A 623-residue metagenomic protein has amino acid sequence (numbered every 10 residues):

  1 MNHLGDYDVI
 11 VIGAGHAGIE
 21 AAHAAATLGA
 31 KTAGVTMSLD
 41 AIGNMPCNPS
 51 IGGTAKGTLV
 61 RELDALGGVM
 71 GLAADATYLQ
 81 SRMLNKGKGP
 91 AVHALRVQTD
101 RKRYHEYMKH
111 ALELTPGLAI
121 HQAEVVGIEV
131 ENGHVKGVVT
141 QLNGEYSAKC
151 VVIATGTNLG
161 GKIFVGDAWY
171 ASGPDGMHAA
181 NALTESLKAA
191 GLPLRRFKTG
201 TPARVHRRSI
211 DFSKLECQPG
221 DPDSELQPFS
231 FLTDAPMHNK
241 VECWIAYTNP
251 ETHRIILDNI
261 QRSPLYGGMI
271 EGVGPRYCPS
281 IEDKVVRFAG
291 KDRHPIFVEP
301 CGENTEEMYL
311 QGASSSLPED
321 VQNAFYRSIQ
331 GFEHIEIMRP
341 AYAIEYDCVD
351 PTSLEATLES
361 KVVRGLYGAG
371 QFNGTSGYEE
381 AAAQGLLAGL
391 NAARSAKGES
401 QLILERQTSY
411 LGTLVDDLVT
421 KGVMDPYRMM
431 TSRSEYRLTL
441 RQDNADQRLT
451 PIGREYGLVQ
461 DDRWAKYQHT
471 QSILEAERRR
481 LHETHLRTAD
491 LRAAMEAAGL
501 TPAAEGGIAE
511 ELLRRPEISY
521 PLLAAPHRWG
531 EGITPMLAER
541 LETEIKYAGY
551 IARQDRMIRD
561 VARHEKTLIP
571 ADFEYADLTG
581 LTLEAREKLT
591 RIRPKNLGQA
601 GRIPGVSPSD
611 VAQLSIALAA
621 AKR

Functional and structural regions predicted by a protein language model:
H3-A17: Beta1/beta-strand and adjacent pyrophosphate-binding region of the FAD-binding site in flavoprotein oxidoreductases
G5, Q141-C150: Core beta-strand elements of the Rossmann-like FAD/NAD(P) dinucleotide-binding domain in flavoenzyme oxidoreductases
H23-E131, L142, A154-A171, H178 (+3 more regions): Conserved N-terminal/central alpha/beta ligand/cofactor-binding core
S38-L39, K56, M83, T184-N323 (+3 more regions): An anion/pyrophosphate-binding glycine-rich loop and adjacent beta-alpha core in soluble alpha-beta enzymes
C150, T155-L159, L317, Q330: Glycine-/small-residue-rich beta->alpha transition segments that form the dinucleotide
Y309-T375, I403-D416, T534-K588, R593: A glycine-rich dinucleotide-binding beta-alpha-beta segment and adjacent secondary-structure elements that constitute
A381-L402: Internal hydrophobic alpha-helix adjacent to the cofactor/substrate pocket in enzyme cavities
R433, R441, A445, T450-A612 (+1 more regions): Extended, charge-enriched "interface" segments that sit outside catalytic cores
